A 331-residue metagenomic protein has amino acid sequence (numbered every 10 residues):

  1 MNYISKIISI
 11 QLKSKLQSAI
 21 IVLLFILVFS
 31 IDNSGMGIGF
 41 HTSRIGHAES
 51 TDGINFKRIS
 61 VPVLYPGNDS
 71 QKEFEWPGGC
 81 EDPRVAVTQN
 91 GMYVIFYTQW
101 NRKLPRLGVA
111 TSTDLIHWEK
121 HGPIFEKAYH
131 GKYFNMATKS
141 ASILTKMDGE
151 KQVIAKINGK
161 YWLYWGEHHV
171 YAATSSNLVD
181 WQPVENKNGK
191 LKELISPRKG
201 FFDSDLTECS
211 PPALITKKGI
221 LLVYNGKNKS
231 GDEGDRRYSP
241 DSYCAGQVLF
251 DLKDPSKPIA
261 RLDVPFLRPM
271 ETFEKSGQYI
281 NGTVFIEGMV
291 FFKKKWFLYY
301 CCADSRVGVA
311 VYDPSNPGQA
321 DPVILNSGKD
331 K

Functional and structural regions predicted by a protein language model:
M1-K15, A19-G78, V87-D205, I215-Y279 (+1 more regions): Beta-rich carbohydrate-recognition and catalytic domains
E81: Acidic-residue sensor for enzyme active/binding pockets
D203-C209, G282-F285: Donor nucleotide-activated moiety binding/catalytic core segment of transferases that use nucleotide-activated donors
P212: Active-site/ligand-binding surface loops and adjacent short beta/alpha elements that line catalytic pockets across
E274-S276, V284-E287: Short glycine-rich, acidic/polar surface loops and turns
